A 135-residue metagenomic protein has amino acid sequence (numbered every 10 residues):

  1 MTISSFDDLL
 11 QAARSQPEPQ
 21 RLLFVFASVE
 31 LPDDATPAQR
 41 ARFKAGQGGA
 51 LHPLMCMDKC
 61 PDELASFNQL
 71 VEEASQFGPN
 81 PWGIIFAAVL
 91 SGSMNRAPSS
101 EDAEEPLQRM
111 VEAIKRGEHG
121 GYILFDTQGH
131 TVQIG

Functional and structural regions predicted by a protein language model:
M1-R42: N-terminal, charge-rich interaction modules
T2-D7, E63-L70, D102-Q108: Well-ordered, non-membrane alpha-helical segments in soluble/globular domains
P19-L22, P81-I84, H119-G121: Short, surface-exposed beta-edge/turn micro-motifs
L31-P32, C60, S91-R96: Short acidic, S/G/P-rich loop/turn micro-motifs used as interaction or catalytic elements
F43, S99-G135: Helix-rich interaction surfaces within compact, conserved domain-sized segments that mediate assembly or partner
G48-L64: Acidic/glycine-enriched edge-of-secondary-structure segments
K59-G78, T131-I134: Intrinsic, low-complexity N-terminal interaction/targeting segments
V71-K115: Amphipathic protein-protein interaction modules
